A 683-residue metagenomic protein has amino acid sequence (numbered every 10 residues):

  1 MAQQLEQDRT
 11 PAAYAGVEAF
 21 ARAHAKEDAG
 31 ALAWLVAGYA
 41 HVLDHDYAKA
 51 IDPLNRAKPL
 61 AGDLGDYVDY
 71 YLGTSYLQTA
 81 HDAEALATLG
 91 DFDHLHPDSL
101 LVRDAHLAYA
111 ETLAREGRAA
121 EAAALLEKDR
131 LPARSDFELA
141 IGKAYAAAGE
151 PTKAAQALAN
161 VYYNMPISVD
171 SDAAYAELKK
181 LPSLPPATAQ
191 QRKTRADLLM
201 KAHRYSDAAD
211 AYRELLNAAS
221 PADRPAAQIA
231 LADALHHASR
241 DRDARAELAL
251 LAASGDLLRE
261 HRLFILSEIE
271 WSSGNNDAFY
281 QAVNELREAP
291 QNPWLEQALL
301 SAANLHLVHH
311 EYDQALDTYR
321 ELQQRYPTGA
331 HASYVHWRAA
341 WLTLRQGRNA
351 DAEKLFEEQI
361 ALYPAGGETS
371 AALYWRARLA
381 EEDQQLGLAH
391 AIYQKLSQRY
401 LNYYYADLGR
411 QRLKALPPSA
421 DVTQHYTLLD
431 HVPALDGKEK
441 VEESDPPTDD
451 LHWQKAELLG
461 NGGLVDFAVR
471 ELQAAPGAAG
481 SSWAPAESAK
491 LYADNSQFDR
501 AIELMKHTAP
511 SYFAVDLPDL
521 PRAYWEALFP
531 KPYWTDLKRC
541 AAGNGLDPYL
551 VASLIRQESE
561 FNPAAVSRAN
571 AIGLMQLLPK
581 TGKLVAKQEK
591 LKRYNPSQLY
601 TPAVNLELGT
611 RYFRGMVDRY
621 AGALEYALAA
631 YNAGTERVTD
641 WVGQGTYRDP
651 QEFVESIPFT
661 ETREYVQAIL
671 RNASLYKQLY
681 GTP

Functional and structural regions predicted by a protein language model:
M1-A19, A23-K26, V36, A40-D46 (+3 more regions): Alpha-helical segment of the N-proximal tetratricopeptide repeat
A21-G30, L54-D66, D93-D104, K128-F137 (+9 more regions): Short solvent-exposed coil/turn linkers within tandem alpha-helical repeat scaffolds
L32, Y39, P293-L295, L300 (+13 more regions): Catalytic glycan-binding domains that act on GlcNAc-containing polysaccharides
A37, L72, Y109, I141 (+9 more regions): Structural register within alpha-helical repeat arrays
